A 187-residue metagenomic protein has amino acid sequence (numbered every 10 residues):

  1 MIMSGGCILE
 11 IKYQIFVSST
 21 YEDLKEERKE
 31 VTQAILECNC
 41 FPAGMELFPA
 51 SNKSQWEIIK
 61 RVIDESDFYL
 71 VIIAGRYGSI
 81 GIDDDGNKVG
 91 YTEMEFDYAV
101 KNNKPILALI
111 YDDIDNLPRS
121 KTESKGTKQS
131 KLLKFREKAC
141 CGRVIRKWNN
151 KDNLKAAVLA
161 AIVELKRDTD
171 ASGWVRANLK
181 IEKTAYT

Functional and structural regions predicted by a protein language model:
M1-I73, N102, K180-T187: Conserved N-terminal substructure of TIR/SEFIR domains
Q14, K25, K29, K88-I106 (+1 more regions): P-loop/Walker A phosphate-binding loop and immediately adjacent motor/lid segment at beta-alpha junctions
E30-Q33, I58-I59, D84-N87, K121-S124: Short, glycine/charged-enriched secondary-structure capping and boundary segments
T32, I59-K60, E95-D97, R136: Short amphipathic alpha-helical segments and helix-helix/interface helices
P42, I106, V144-W148: Conserved beta-strand scaffold positions in the cores of enzyme catalytic domains, especially in NTP/NDP-utilizing
E46-P49, R61-P118: Conserved beta-strand-loop-alpha-helix hinge of the TIR/SEFIR fold
N52-Q55, Y91-T92, K128: Amphipathic coiled-coil/heptad-repeat helices and related helical stalk/stem segments that mediate oligomerization
I114-T187: C-terminal interaction surface of TIR/SEFIR-family domains
